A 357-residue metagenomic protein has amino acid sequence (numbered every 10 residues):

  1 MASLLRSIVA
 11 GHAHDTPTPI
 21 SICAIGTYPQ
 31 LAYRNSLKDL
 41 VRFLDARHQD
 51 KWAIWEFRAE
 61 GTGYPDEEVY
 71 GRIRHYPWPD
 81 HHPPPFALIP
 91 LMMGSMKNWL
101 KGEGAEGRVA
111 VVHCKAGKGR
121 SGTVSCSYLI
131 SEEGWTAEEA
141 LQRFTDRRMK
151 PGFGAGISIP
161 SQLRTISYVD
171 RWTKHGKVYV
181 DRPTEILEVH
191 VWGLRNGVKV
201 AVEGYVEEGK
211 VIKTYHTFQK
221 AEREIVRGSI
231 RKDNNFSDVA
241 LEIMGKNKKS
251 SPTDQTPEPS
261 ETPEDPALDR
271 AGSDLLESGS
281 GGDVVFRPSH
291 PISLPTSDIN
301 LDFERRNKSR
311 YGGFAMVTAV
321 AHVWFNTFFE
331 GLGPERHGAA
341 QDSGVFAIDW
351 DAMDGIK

Functional and structural regions predicted by a protein language model:
M1-A110, S131-Q142, P151, E188 (+1 more regions): Cysteine-based protein phosphatase catalytic domain of the PTP/DSP
E60, G117, I166: Short glycine-rich anion-binding loops that position phosphate/pyrophosphate groups of nucleotides and phosphorylated
G63-D66, G119, S125, G156 (+1 more regions): Homeobox/homeodomain signature
G107-S127: A phosphate-binding catalytic loop at a beta-strand-loop-alpha-helix junction that coordinates phosphoryl groups
V124-K177: Cysteine-dependent PTP/DSP-like catalytic domain, specifically the C-terminal lobe
A155-V198, E203-G209: WD40 beta-propeller repeat blades
